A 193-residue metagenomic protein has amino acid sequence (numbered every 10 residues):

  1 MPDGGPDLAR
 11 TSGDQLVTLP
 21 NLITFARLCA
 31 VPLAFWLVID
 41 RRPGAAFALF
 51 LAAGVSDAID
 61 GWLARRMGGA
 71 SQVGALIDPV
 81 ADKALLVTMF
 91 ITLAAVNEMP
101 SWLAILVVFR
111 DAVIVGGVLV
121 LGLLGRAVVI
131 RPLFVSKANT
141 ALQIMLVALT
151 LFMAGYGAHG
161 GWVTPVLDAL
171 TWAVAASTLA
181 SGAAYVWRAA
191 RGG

Functional and structural regions predicted by a protein language model:
M1-G193: Alpha-helical transmembrane bundles and membrane-interface segments of multipass inner-membrane proteins
